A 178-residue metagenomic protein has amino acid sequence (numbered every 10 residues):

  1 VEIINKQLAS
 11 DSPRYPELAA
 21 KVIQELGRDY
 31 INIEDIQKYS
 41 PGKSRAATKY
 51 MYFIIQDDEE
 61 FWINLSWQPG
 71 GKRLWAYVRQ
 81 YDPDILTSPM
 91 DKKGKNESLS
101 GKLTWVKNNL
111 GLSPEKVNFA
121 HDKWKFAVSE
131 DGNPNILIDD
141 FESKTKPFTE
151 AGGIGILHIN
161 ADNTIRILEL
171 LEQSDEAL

Functional and structural regions predicted by a protein language model:
V1-I54, E150: Active-site neighborhood of HAD-like aspartate-dependent phosphohydrolases
P41-I85, K95-S100: Short, acidic loop-to-helix structural element flanking the phosphoryl-transfer center in phosphate-processing enzymes
R79, S113, E150-G152: Short, structured coil segments at secondary-structure junctions
L86-N135, E142-T145: Substrate-recognition "cap/lid" segment bordering the active-site pocket of phosphatases
F126-D131, I167-A177: Short amphipathic alpha-helix with an adjacent loop that forms part of the alpha/beta core around
N133-L170: Acidic, Mg2+-coordinating phosphoryl-transfer loop and its flanking beta/alpha structural elements, shared across
